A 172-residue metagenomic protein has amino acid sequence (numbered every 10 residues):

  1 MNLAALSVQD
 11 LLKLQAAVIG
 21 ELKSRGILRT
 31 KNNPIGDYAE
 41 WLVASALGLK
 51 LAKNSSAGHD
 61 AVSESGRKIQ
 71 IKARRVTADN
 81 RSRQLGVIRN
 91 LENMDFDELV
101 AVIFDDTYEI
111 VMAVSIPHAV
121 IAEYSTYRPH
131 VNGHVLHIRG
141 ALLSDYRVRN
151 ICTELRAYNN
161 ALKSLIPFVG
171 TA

Functional and structural regions predicted by a protein language model:
M1-A172: Nucleic-acid endonuclease domains
